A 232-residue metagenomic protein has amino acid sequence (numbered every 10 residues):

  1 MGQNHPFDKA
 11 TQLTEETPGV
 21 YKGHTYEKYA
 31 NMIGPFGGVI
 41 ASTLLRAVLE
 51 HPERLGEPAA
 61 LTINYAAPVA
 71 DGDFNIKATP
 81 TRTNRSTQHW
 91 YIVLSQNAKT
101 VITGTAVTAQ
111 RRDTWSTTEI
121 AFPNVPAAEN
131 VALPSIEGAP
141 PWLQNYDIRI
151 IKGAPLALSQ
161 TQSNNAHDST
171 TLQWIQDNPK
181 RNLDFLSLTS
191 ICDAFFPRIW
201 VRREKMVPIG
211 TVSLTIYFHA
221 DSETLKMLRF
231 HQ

Functional and structural regions predicted by a protein language model:
M1-Q232: Terminal targeting signals and extreme-terminal segments of soluble enzymes
